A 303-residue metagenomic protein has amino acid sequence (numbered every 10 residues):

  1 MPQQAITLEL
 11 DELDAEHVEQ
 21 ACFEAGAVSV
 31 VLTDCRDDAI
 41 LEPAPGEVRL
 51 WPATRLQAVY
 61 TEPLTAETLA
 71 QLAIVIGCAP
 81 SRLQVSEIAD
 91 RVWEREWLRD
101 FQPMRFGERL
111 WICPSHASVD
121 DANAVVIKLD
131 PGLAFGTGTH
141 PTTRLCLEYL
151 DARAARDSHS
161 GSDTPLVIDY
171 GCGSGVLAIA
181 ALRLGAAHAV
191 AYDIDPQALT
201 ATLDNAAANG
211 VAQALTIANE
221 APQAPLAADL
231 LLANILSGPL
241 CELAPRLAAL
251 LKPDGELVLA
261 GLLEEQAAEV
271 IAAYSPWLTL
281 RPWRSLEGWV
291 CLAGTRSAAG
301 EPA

Functional and structural regions predicted by a protein language model:
P2-D121: N-terminal auxiliary segments of SAM/dcSAM-dependent transferases
F23, A70-G77, L182, T200-L203 (+3 more regions): Class I S-adenosyl-L-methionine
D90-G161: SAM-dependent Rossmann-like transferase core, predominantly class I methyltransferases with a strong bias toward
L133, T137-A224: Conserved SAM/SAH cofactor-binding pocket of Class I
R153-R156, I194-P302: S-adenosylmethionine
